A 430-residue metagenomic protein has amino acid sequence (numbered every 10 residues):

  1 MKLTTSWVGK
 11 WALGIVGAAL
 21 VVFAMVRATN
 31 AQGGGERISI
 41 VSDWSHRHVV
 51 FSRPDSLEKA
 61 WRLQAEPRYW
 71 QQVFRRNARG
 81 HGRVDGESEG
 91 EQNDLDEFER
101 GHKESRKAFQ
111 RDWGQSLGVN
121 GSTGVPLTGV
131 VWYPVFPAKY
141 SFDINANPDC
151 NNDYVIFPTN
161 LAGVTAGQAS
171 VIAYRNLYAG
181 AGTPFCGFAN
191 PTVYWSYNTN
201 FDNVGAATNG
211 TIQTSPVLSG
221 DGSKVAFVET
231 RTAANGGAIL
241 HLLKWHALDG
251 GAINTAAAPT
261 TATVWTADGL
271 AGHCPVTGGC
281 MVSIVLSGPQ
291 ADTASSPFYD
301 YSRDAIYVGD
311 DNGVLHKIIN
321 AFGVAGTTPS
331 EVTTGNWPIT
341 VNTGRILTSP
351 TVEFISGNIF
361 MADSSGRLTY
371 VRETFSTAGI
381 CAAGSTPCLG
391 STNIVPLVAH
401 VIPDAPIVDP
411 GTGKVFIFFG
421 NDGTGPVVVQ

Functional and structural regions predicted by a protein language model:
M1-H46, V50, P54-V73, N77-F98: Sec-dependent, cleavable N-terminal signal peptides
E36-S39, R47, K59-A60, W70-R76 (+1 more regions): Mobile, glycine-rich extracellular loop/lid and propeptide segments that shape or gate substrate/ligand access
